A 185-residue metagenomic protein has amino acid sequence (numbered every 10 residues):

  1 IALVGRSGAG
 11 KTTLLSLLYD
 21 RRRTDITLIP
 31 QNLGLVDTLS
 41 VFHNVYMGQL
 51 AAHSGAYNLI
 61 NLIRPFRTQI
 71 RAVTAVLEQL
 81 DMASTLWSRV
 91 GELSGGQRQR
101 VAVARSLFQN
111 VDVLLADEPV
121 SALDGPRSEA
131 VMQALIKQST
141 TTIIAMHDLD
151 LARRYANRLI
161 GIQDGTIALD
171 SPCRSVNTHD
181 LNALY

Functional and structural regions predicted by a protein language model:
S40-I60: Q-loop/switch helix immediately C-terminal to the Walker
L59-T85: Conserved ABC ATPase "signature" region
S88, Q109: Conserved signature/switch motifs of ABC ATPase nucleotide-binding domains
R89-L93, Q97: Conserved ABC ATPase signature
L114-D117: Catalytic Walker B motif of ABC-type/P-loop ATPase nucleotide-binding domains
M146-H147: H-loop/switch region of ABC-family ATPase nucleotide-binding domains
T166-Y185: Conserved beta-strand-loop-alpha-helix hinge in the C-terminal portion of ABC ATPase nucleotide-binding domains
